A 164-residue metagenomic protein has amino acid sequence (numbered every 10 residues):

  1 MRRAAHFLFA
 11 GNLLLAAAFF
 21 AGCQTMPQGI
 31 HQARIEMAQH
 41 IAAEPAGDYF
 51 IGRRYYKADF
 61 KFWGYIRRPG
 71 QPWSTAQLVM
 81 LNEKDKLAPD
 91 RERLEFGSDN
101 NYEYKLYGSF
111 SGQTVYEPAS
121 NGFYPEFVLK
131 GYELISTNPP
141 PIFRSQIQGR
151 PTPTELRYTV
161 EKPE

Functional and structural regions predicted by a protein language model:
M1-G11: Bacterial N-terminal signal peptides that target proteins for export
F19-G22: C-terminal motif of bacterial Sec signal peptides marking the signal peptidase cleavage site
T25-E164: OB-fold and OB-like single-stranded nucleic-acid-recognition modules and their adjacent interaction interfaces
